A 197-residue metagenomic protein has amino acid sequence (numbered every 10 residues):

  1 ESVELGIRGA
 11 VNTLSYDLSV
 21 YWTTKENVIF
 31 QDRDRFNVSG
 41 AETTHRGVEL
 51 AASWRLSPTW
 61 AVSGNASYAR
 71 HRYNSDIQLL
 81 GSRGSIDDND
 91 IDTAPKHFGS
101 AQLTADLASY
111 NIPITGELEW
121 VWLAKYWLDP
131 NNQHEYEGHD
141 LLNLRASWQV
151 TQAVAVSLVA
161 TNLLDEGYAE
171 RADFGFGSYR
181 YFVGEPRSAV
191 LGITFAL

Functional and structural regions predicted by a protein language model:
E1-L5, Y16, F36, R46-L50 (+3 more regions): Hydrophobic, lipid-facing positions within transmembrane beta-strands of outer-membrane proteins
L5-G9, L50-W54, G64, A101-A105 (+3 more regions): Residues on the lipid-exposed face of transmembrane beta-strands in outer-membrane beta-barrel proteins
G9-S15, R55-T59, K96-F98, S109-P113 (+4 more regions): Strand-connecting loop/turn motifs
S15, V20-T24, S39-P130: Gram-negative outer-membrane beta-barrel transporters
K25-E26, R33-S39, Q78-D87, N132-E137 (+1 more regions): Flexible, surface-exposed loop regions and adjacent strand-edge segments of Gram-negative outer-membrane beta-barrel
E42, T93, Y136-G138, V183-E185: A generic structural micro-feature
V121-D129, S147-L197: C-terminal beta-signal and adjacent terminal beta-strands/loops of Gram-negative outer-membrane beta-barrel proteins
L123, E135-D140: Outer-membrane beta-barrel transmembrane domain signature
